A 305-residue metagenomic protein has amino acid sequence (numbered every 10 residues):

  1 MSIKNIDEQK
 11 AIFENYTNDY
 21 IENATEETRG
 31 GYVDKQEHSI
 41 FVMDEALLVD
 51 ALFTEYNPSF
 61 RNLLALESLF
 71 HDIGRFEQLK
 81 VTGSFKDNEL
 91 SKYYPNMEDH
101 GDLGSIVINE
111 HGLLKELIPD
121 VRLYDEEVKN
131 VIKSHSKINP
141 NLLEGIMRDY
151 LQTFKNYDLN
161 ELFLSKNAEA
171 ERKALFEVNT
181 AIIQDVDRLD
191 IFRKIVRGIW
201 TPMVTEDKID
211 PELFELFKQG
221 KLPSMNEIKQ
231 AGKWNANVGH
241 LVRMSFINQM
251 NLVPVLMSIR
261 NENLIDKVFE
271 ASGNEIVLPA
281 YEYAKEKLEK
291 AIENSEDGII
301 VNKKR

Functional and structural regions predicted by a protein language model:
M1-D99: Acidic/His-rich, divalent-metal-binding segments that scaffold phosphate/diphosphate chemistry
I3, E110-H111, M225: Intrinsically disordered, low-complexity regions
E8-D19, L103, E127-V131, V178 (+4 more regions): Exposed alpha-helical structural elements
Y32-I40, D44-F60, F70, G74 (+4 more regions): Divalent metal-dependent phosphate-bond-processing catalytic cores, especially two-metal-ion Mg2+/Mn2+ enzymes that act
E45-L48, L103, V107, V131 (+1 more regions): Amphipathic alpha-helical segments that form well-ordered structural scaffolds and often line/cohere around active
E67, R75-E127, K133, I138 (+1 more regions): Hydrophobic/aromatic-rich structural module bridging two neighboring secondary-structure elements via a short loop
